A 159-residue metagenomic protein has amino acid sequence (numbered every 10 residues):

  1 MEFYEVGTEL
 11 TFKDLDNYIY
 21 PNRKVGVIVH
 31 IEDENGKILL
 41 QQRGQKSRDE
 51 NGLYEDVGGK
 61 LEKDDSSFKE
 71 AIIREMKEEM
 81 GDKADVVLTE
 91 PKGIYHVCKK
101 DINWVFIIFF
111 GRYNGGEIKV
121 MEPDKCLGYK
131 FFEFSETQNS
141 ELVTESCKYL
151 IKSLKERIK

Functional and structural regions predicted by a protein language model:
M1-I28: Acidic, metal-coordinating catalytic segment for phosphate/diphosphate chemistry, firing primarily on the Nudix
I19-R23, E50-L53, K100-V105, M121-C126: A generic structural micro-feature
V27-V29, V57, P91, I107-G111: A structural signal for short, well-ordered beta-strand segments
N35-G36, I94-I118, S153: Active-site-adjacent beta-strand/loop module that shapes the phosphate/pyrophosphate-binding cleft
K37-E78: Conserved Nudix-box catalytic region and its N-terminal flanking loop in Nudix hydrolases and closely related
K83-G93: A short coil-to-beta-strand element that immediately follows conserved catalytic motifs
I108, P123-K159: Nudix hydrolase/Nudix homology domain
